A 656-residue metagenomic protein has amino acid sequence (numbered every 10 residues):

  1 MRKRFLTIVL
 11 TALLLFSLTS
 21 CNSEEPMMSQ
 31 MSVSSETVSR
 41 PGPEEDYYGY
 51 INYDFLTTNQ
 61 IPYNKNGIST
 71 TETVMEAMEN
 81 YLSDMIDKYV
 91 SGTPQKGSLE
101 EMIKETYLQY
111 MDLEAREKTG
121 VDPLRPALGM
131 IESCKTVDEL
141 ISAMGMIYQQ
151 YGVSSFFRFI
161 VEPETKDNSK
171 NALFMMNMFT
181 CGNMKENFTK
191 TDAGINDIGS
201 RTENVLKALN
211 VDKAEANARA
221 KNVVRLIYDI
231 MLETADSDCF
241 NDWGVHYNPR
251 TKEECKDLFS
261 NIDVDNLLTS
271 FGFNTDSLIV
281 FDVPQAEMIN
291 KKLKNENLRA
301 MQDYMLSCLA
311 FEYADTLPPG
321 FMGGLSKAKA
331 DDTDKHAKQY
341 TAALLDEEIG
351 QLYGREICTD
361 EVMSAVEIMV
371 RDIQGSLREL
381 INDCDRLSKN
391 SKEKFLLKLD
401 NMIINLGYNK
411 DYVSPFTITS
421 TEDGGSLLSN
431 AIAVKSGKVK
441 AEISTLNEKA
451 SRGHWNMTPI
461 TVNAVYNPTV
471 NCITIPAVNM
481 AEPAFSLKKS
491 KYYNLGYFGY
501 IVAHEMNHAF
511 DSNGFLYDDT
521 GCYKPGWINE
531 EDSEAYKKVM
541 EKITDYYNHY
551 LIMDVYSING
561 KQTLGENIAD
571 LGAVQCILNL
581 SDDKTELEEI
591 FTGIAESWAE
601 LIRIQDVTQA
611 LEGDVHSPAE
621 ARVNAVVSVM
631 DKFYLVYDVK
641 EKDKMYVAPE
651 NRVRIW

Functional and structural regions predicted by a protein language model:
M1-F5, L10: Positively charged n-region of N-terminal signal peptides that target proteins for export
F16-S20: C-terminal motif of bacterial Sec signal peptides marking the signal peptidase cleavage site
N22-E24: Bacterial signal peptide processing site
P26, D54-Q60, N183, P483: Short, solvent-exposed loop/turn elements at domain surfaces
T37-T57, N187-L206, V574-C576: Hydrophobic/aromatic-rich, well-ordered segments within soluble, folded domains that form packed cores
G42-E45, Y50-M111: Active-site-surrounding "flap" and adjacent substrate/cofactor-binding loops of secreted or lumenal enzymes, prototyped
M85-I373, N409: Noncatalytic, helix-rich "gating/capping" subdomain that lines the substrate-entry/channel surface of large enzyme
E139-Y151, I368-G499, M506-W656: Zinc-dependent metallohydrolase catalytic domains
